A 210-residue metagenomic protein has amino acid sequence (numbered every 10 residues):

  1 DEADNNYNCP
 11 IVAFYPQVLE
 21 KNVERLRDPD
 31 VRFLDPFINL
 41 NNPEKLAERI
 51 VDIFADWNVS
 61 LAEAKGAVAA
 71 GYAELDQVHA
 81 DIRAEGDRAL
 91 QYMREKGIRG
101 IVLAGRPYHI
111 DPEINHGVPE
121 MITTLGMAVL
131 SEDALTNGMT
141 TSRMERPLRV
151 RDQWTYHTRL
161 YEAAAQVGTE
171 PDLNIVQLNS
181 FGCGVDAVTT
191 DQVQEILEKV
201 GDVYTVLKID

Functional and structural regions predicted by a protein language model:
D1-D210: An N-terminal assembly and electron-transfer interface module characteristic of large anaerobic redox and radical
